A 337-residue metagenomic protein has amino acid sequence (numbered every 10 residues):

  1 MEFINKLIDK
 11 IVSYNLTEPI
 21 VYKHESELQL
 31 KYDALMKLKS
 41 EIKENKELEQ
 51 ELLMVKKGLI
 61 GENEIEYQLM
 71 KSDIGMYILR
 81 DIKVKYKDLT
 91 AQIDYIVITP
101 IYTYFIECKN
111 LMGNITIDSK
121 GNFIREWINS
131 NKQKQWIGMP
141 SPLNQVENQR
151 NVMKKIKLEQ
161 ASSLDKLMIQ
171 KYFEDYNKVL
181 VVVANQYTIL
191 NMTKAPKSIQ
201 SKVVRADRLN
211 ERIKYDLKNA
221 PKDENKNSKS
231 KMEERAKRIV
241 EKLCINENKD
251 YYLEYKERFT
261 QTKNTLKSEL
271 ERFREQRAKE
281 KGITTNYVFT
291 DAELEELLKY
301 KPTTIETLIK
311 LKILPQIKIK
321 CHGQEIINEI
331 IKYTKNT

Functional and structural regions predicted by a protein language model:
M1-A91, I128-G282, T304, N336-T337: Surface-exposed interaction regions that form or flank ligand-binding interfaces
V84-Y86, I117-S119, R125, T285 (+1 more regions): Generic structural "secondary-structure junction" signal
D94: Phosphate-centric recognition/catalysis
V97-R125: Active-site beta-strand-loop-beta-strand hairpin of nuclease catalytic cores that positions key catalytic residues
K109, D118, T193-K194, Y300: Residue-level signal for well-ordered alpha-helical positions
E271, K279-I327: Helix-hairpin-helix
E325-T337: Long, highly charged low-complexity segments enriched in Glu/Asp and Lys/Arg with interspersed Ser/Thr
